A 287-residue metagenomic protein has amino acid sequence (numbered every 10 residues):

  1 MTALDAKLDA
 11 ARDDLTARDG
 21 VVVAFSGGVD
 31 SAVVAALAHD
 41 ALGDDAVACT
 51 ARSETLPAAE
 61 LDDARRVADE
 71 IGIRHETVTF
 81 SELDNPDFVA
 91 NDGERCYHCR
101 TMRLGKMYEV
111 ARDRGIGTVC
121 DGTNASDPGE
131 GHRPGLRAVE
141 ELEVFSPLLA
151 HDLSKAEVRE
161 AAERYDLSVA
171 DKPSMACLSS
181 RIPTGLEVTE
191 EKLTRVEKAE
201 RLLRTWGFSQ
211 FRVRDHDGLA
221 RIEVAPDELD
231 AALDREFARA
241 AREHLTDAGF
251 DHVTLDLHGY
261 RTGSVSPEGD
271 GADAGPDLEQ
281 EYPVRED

Functional and structural regions predicted by a protein language model:
M1-S146, H151-E157, R164, A220 (+4 more regions): ATP-dependent adenylation/nucleotidyltransferase module used to activate substrates
A3, R95, E187-E191, D230-E236: Alpha-helix N-cap and loop-to-helix initiation/capping positions
P147-D152, S168, G185-K192, D230: Short, surface-exposed loop/turn motifs that are enriched in glycine and acidic residues and include a nearby proline
K155-E160, L167-A176, S209-F211: Short, structured loop/turn "capping" segments at alpha-beta junctions
S174-E190, V196: Conserved acidic, metal-coordinating active-site core of Asp-based, Mg2+-dependent phosphoryl-transfer enzymes
E190-Q210, R239-R242: Short amphipathic alpha-helix segments
T205-R221: Short edge beta-strands and adjacent turn/loop segments
D217-D234: A short interface-forming secondary-structure element
